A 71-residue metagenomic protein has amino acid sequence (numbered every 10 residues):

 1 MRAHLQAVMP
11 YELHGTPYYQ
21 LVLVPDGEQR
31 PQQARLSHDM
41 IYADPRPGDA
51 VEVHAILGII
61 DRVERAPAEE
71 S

Functional and structural regions predicted by a protein language model:
M1-H4: Short coil-to-beta-strand transition motifs
V8-P10: Residue-level recognition of beta-strand microenvironments
E12-L23: Short aromatic-glycine-enriched beta-strand elements
V24-E28, I56-G58: Short, flexible beta-strand-to-coil junctions
E28-P45: Beta-strand/loop nucleic-acid-binding surfaces
G48-A50: Loop/turn positions that initiate beta-strands
I56-S71: OB-fold/S1-family single-stranded nucleic acid-binding modules
